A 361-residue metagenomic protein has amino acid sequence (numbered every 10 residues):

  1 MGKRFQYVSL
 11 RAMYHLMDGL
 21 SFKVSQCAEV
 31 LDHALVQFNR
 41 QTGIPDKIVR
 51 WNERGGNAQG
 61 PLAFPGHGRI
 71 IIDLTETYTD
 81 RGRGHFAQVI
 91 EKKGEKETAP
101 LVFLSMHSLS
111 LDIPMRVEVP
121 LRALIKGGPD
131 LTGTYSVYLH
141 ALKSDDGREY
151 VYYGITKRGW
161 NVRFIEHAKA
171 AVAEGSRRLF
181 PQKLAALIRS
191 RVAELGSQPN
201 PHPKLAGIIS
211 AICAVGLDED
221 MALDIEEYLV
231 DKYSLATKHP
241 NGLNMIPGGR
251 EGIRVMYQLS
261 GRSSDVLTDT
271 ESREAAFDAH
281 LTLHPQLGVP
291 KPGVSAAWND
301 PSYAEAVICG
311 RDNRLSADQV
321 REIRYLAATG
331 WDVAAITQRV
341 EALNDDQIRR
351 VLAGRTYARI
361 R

Functional and structural regions predicted by a protein language model:
M1-I165, L315-D318: GIY-YIG nuclease catalytic motif and its immediate N-terminal context
A141, R314-W331: Short, amphipathic alpha-helical "recognition" segments used to contact nucleic acids or chromatin
K157-E219: Conserved short loop/helix modules at catalytic or binding sites in compact beta-alpha or helix-hairpin-helix contexts
K169, E227, L352-A353, Y357: Residue-level detection of the helix-turn-helix DNA-binding "recognition helix"
Y228-P240: Short arginine-rich
N241-G249, A358-R361: Short Lys/Arg-enriched helix C-cap and helix-to-coil transition segments that create basic nucleic-acid-contact patches
W298-E322: Short, Lys/Arg-enriched anionic-surface-contact patches
A334-V351: Short, basic interhelical loop/turn and adjoining N-cap of the next helix at nucleic-acid- or acidic-partner-contacting
